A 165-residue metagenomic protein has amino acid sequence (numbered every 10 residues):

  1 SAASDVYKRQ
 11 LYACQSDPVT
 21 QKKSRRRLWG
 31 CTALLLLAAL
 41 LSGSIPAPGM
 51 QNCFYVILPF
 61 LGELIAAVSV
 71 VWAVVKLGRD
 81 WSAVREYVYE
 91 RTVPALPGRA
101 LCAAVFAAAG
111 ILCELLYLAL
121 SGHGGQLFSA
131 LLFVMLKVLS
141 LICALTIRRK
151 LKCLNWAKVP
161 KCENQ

Functional and structural regions predicted by a protein language model:
A2-V6: Short, small-residue-biased leader/transition segments that mark boundaries at the very start of proteins
R27-P46, A103-E114: Canonical alpha-helical transmembrane segments of integral membrane proteins
F54-V68, F133-K137: Alpha-helical transmembrane segments
A66-R85, I147-R149: Membrane-water interface of transmembrane alpha-helices
D80-W81, I142-E163: Cytosolic juxtamembrane helix at the C-terminal end of the final transmembrane segment
A83-A100: Short membrane-interface loop/juxtamembrane segments of multi-pass integral membrane proteins
A107-F133: Alpha-helical transmembrane segments and their membrane-interface junctions in multi-pass membrane proteins
L131-T146: Alpha-helical membrane-embedded segments
